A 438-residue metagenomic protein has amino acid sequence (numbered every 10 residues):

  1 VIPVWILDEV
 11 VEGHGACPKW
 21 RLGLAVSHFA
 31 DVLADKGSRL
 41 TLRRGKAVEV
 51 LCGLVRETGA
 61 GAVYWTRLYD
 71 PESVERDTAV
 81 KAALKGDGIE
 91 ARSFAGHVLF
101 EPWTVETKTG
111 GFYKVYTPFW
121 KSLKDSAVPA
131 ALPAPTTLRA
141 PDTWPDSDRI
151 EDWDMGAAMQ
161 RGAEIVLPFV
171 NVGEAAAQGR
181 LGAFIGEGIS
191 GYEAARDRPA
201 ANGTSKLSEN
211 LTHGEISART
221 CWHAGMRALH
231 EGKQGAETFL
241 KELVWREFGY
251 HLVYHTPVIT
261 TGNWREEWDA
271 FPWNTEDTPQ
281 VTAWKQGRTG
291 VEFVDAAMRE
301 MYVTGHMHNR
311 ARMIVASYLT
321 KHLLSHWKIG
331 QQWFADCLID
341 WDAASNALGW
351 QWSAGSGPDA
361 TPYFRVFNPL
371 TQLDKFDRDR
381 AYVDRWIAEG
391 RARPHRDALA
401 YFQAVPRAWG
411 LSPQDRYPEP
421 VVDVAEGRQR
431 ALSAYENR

Functional and structural regions predicted by a protein language model:
V1-A131, G235, S345, S433-R438: Trp/Phe/Arg-rich N-terminal binding region typifying the photolyase-homology
I6-D8, G45, L68-D70, G96-H97 (+6 more regions): An acidic- and aromatic-residue-enriched active-site/binding cleft used to recognize and process polar
R21, A25, G173, T289 (+1 more regions): Soluble or luminal CAZymes and related metallo-dependent hydrolases
I89, G110-W268, F376-D377, A381-R438: Glycine/tryptophan-enriched, flexible segments
N202-A392: Active-site-proximal binding-pocket segments
